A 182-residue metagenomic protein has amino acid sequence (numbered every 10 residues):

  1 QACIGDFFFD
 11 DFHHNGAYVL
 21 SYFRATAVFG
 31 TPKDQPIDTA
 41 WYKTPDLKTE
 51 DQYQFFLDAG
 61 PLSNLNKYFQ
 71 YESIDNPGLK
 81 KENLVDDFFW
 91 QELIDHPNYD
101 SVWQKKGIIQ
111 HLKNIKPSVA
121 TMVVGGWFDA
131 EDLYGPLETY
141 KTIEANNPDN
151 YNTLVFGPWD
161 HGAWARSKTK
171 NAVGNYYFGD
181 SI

Functional and structural regions predicted by a protein language model:
Q1-I115: Accessory cap/linker subdomain of secreted extracellular hydrolases
Y99, N171-I182: Active-site rim elements
N114-P117, W127: Long hydrophobic segments that form regular secondary structure
K116-A120, D149-Y151: Short, well-ordered loop/turn elements at secondary-structure boundaries
M122-G125: Short beta-strand/loop motif that positions the catalytic acidic residue of the alpha/beta-hydrolase fold
W127-D129, W159: Acidic beta-to-alpha connecting loop that harbors the catalytic carboxylate
A130-L137: Conserved alpha/beta-hydrolase "acid-adjacent" motif
E144-A163, S167-K170: Catalytic histidine neighborhood in serine/cysteine hydrolases with alpha/beta-hydrolase-type architecture
